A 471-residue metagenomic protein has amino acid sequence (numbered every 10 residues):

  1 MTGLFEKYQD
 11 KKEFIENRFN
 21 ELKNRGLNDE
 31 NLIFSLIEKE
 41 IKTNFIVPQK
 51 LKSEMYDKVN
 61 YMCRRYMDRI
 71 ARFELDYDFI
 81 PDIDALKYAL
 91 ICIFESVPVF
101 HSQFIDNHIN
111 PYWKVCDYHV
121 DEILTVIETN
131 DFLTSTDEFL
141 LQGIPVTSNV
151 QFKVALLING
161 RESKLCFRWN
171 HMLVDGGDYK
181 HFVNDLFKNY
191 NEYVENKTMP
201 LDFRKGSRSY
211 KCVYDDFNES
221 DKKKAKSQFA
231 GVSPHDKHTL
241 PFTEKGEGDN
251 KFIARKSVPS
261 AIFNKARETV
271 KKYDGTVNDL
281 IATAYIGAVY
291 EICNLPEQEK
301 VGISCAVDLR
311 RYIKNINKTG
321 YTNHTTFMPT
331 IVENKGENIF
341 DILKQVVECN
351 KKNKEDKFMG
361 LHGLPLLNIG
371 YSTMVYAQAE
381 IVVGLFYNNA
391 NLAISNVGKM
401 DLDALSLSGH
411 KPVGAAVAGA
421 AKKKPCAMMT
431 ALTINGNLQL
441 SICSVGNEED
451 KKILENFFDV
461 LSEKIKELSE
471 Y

Functional and structural regions predicted by a protein language model:
M1-S209, R267, K271, T276-E297 (+1 more regions): Non-catalytic N-terminal regions of enzymes
A89-L90, R255, Y321-M400, L405: Helical lid/core segments from catalytic subdomains that handle acyl or acyl-like groups
K197-H235: Secretion/export-associated helical scaffolds and adjacent low-complexity Pro/Gly/Ser/Thr-rich regions
S220-G275: Flexible, P/S/T/G-rich "lid" or insertion loops adjacent to the active sites of thioester-utilizing
N294, I316, I381-G384, A418-G419: Short proline/glycine-enriched turn/loop segments at secondary-structure junctions
L295-K300, N388: Short helix-terminating capping/connector loops at secondary-structure junctions
E299, I303-K335: Acidic/histidine-rich catalytic neighborhood
R310, K399, V445-N447: Short, glycine-/Ser/Thr-/acidic-enriched flexible segments
